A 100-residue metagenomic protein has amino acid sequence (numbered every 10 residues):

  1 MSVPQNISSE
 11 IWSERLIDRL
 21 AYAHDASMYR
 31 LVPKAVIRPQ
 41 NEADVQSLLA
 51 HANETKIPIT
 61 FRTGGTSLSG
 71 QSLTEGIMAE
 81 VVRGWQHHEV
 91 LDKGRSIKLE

Functional and structural regions predicted by a protein language model:
S2-A23: Conserved oxyanion/phosphate-binding beta-strand-loop segments in alpha/beta enzyme cores
V3, A26-I59, E80-E100: N-terminal glycine-rich flavin-associated loop
E10, L20, G76-M78, R83: Short, low-complexity intrinsically disordered segments
Y22, L68, H88: Short clusters of hydrophobic/aromatic residues that line enzyme substrate/ligand-binding pockets
R62-T66: Glycine-rich beta-strand-to-loop/alpha-helix junction loops that act as flexible
G70-E75: Short acidic, glycine/serine/threonine-rich loops at helix termini
